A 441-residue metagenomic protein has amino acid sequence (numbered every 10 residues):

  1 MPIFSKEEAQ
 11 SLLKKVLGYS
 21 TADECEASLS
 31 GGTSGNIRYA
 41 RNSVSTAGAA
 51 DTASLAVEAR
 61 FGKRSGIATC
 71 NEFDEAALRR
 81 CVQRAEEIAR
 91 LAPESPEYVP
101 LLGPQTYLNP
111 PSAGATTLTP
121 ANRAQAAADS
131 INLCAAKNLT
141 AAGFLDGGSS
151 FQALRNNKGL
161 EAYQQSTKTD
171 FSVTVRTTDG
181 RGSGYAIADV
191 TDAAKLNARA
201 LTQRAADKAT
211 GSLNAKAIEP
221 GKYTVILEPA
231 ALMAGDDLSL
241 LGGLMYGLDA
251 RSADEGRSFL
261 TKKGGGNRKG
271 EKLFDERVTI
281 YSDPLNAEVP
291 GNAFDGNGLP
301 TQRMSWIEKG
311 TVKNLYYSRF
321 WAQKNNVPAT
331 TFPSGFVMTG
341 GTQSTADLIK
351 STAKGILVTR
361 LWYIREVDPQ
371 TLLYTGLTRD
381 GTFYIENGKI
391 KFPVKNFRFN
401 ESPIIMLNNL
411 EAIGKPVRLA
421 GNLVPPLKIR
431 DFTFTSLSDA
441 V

Functional and structural regions predicted by a protein language model:
M1-N292, L299, E308-T311, S334 (+2 more regions): Active-site bordering "gate/hinge" segments that shape substrate access to catalytic or cofactor-binding pockets
T21, T106-Y107, K262-V441: Dual-mode signal for accessory low-complexity, basic/Gly-rich regions
